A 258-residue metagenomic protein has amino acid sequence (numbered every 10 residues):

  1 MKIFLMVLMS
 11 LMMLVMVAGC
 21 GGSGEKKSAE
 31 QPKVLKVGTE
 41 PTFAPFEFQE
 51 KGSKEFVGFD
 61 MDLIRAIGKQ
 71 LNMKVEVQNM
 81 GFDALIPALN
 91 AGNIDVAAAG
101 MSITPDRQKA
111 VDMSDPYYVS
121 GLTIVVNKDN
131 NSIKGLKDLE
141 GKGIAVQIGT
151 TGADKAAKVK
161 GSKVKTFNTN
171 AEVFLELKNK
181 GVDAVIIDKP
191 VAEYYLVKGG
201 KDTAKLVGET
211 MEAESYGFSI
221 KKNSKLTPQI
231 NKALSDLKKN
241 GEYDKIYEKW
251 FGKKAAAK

Functional and structural regions predicted by a protein language model:
V15-G19: C-terminal motif of bacterial Sec signal peptides marking the signal peptidase cleavage site
G22-K26, T151-K165, T203-T210, K232-K258: Ligand-binding clefts/hinges and TM-proximal coupling segments of bilobed small-molecule sensing domains
E30-G100: Extracytoplasmic small-molecule ligand-binding "clamshell" domains of the periplasmic binding protein/Venus flytrap
P41, V119-V126, K189, E193 (+2 more regions): Periplasmic-binding protein-like
F56-A66, T123-E172, K189-E193: Bilobed "Venus flytrap"/periplasmic-binding protein-like clamshell domains and structurally analogous long
M61, K74-D138, T210: Acidic, polar ligand-binding/catalytic clefts
M61-Q70, I148-T150, G217-K254: Extended ligand-binding regions for polar small-molecule ligands
K69-Q70, N79, D83-V96, A110-D112 (+5 more regions): Short helices/loops that flank or line small-molecule/ion binding pockets
